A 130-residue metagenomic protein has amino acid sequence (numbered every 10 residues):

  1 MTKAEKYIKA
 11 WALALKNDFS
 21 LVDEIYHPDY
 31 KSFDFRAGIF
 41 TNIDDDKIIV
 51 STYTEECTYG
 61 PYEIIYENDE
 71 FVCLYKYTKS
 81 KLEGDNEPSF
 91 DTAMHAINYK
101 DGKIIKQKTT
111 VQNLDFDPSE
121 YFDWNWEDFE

Functional and structural regions predicted by a protein language model:
M1-P28: Short acidic-aromatic low-complexity motifs
K9, K47-E130: A beta-strand edge to alpha-helix "cap/lid" segment located at domain peripheries
L13-V22, D44-E55: N-terminal short leaders/motifs
S20, K31, I43, I64-E67: Exposed, low-complexity/repetitive linear segments and helix-based recognition motifs, biased toward charged/polar
D23-E24, F33-D34, Q107-K108: Short, hydrophobic secondary-structure boundary micro-motifs
D29-T41, Y53: A short gly/proline-enriched turn/hairpin at secondary-structure junctions
T41-N42, K106: A sequence-level detector of short linear motifs
